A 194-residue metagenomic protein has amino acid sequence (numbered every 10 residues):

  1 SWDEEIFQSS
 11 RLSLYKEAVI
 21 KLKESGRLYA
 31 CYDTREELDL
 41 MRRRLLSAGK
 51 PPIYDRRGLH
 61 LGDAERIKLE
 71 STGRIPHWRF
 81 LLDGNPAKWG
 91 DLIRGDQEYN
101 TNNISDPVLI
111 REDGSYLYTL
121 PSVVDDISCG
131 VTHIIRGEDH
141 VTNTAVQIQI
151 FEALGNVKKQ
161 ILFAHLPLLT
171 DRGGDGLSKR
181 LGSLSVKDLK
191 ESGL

Functional and structural regions predicted by a protein language model:
S1, E191-L194: Short, intrinsically disordered, charge-balanced linker/junction segments flanking boundaries in proteins
S1-F7: A glycine-rich helix N-cap at a beta->alpha junction
Q8, K21-K190: Active-site cores that bind ATP or allylic diphosphates and position pyrophosphate for catalysis
A18: Conserved N-proximal alpha/beta basic substrate-recognition cap immediately N-terminal to, or forming the N-lobe
